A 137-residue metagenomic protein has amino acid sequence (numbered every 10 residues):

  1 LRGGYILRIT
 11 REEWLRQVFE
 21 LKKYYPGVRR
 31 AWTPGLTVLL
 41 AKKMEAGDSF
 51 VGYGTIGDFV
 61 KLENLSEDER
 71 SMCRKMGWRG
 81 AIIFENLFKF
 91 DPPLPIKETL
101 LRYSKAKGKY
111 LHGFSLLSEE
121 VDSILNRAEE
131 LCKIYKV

Functional and structural regions predicted by a protein language model:
L1-T33, D48-V51, K61-V137: Contiguous surface segments at macromolecular interaction interfaces
R30-K42: Short coil-to-beta transition motif at edge beta-strands of beta-rich domains
K43, F59: Flexible loop residues that form catalytic and substrate-binding hotspots at small-molecule/glycan-binding clefts
